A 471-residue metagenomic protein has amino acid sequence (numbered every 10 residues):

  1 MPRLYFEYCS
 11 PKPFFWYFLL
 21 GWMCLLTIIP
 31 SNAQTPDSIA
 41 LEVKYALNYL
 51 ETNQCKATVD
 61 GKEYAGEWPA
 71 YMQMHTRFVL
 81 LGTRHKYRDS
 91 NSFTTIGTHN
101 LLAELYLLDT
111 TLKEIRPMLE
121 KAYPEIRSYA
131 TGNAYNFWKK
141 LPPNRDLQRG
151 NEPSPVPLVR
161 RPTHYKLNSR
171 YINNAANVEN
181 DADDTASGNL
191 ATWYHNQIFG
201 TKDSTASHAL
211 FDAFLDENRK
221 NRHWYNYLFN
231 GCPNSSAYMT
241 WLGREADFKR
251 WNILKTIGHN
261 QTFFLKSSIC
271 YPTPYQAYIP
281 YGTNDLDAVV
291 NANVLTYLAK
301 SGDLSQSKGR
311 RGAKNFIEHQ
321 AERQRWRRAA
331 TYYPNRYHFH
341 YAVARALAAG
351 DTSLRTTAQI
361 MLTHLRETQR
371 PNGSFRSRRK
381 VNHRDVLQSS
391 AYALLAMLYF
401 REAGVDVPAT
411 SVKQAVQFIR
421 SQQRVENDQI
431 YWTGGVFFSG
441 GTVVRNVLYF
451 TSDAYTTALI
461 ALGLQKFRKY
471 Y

Functional and structural regions predicted by a protein language model:
M1-Q34: Bacterial Sec-dependent N-terminal signal peptides
Q34-Y471: Preference for long, amphipathic alpha-helical scaffolds in soluble/luminal domains and all-alpha bundles
